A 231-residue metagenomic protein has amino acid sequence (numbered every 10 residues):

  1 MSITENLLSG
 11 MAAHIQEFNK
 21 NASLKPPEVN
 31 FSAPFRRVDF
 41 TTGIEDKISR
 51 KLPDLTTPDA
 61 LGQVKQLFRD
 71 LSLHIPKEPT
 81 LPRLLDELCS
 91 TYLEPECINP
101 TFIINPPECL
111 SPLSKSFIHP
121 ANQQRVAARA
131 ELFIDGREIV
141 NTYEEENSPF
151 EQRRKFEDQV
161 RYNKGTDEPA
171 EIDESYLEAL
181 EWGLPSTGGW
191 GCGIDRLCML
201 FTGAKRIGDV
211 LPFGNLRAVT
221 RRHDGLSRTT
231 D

Functional and structural regions predicted by a protein language model:
M1-G10, F35-D231: A translation/RNA-centric and nucleic-acid-associated enzymatic feature enriched in Class II aminoacyl-tRNA synthetases
I15-F31: Short, glycine/acidic-rich hinge or "gate" loops at secondary-structure transitions that mediate conformational
